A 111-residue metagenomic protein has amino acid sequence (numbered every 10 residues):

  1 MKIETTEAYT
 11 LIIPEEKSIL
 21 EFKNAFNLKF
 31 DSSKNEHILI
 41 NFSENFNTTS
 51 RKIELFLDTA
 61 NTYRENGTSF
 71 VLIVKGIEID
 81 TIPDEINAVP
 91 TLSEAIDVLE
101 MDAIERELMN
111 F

Functional and structural regions predicted by a protein language model:
M1-L28, E44: STAS-typified acidic loop motif
I3-T5, N27, L57-N66: Short N-terminal "domain-start" leader segments that mark the transition from disordered tails or signal peptides into
I12-P14, I38-S43, L72-I73: Conserved beta-strand segments of the P-loop GTPase G domain that flank and frequently precede/overlap
K23-I53: Short, glycine-/small-residue-enriched flexible loop/hinge segments at domain edges that mediate gating
I53-E54, E85: Glycine-rich loop at the start of a catalytic domain that most often binds anionic cofactors/ligands
A60-I82: Short aromatic-glycine-(Arg/Gly/Cys) micro-motifs in beta-strand/loop hairpins
N87-L92: Short acidic-hydrophobic, aromatic-tinged amphipathic segments that line or gate anion-handling sites
E94-F111: A charged, well-structured terminal subsegment
